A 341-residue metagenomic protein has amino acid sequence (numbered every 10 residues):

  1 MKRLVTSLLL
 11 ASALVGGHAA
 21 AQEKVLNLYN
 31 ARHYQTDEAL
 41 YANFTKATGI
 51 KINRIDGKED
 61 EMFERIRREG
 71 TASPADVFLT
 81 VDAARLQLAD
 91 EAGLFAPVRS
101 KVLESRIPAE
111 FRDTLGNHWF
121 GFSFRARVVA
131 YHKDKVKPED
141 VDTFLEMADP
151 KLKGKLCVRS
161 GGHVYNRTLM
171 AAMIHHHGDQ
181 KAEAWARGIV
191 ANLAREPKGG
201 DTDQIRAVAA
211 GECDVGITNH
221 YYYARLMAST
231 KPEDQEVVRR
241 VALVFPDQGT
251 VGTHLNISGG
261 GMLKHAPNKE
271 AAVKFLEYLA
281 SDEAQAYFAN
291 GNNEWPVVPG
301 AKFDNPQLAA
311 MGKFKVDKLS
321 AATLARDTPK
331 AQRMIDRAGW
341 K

Functional and structural regions predicted by a protein language model:
Q22-L88, K341: Early extracytoplasmic/lumenal segment of secretory-pathway proteins
E23-V25, K46-D56, A72-D76, K155 (+4 more regions): A local structural motif
Y29-R32, L115, W119, Y131-D134 (+4 more regions): Short beta-strand->loop
S73-F78, A96-V129, L145, L156-V158: A structural signal for short loop-to-beta-strand junctions that line the ligand-binding cleft of periplasmic/secreted
L86-L94, R112-D142, M170-A171, L255-G261: Periplasmic solute-binding protein
G161, Y165-T168, A172-P246: Ligand-binding pocket segment of bilobal, Venus flytrap-like solute-binding proteins
S258-K318: Mature extracytoplasmic/periplasmic domains
D304-K341: Extracellular/periplasmic bilobal clamshell ligand-binding domains
